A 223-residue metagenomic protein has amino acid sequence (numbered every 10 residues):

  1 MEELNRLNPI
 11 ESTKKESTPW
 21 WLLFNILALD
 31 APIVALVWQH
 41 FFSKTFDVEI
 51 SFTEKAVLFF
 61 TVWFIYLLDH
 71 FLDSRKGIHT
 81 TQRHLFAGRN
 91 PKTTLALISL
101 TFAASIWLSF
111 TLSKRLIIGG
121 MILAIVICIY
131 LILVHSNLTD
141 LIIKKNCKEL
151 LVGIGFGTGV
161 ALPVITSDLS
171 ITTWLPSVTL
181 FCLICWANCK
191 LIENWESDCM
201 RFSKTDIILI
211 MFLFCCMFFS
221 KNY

Functional and structural regions predicted by a protein language model:
I10-A31, K76-L97, I129-I154, S197-L209: Interhelical loop and helix-boundary elements at the membrane-water interface of polytopic inner-membrane proteins
I33-V37, L97-A104, L150-L162, D206-F218: Core segments of transmembrane alpha-helices that mediate helix-helix packing or line hydrophobic substrate/ligand
L36-H40, L58-R75, F102-A104, A124-I132: Central hydrophobic cores of alpha-helical transmembrane segments in multi-pass inner-membrane proteins across all
V37-L58, S105-I118, T158-T179, F218-Y223: Helix-coil boundary and interhelical linker segments in multi-pass alpha-helical membrane proteins
V48-L68, I122-C128, I171-C189: Membrane-embedded alpha-helical segments that form the functional core of polytopic membrane enzymes, especially those
I50-T53, K92-N137, L213-Y223: Transmembrane helix-loop-helix
T61-T80, I184-F202: Acidic (Asp/Glu-rich) catalytic motifs at the cytosolic membrane interface
S109-K114, N137-K145, S167-I171, W195-D198: Membrane-interface helix caps and helix-loop-helix hairpins in membrane proteins
